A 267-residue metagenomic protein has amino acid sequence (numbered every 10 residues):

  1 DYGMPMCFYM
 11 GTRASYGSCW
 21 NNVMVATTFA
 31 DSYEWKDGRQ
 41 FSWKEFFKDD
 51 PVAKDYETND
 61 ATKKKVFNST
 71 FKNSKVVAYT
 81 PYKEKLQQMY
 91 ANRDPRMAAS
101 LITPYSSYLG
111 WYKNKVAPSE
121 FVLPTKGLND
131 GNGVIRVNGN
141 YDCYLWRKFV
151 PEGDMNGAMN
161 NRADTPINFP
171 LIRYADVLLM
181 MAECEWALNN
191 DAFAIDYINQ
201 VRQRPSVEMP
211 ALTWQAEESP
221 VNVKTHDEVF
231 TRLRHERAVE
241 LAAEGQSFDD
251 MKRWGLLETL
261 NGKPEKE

Functional and structural regions predicted by a protein language model:
D1-F41, E45, D50-E267: Acidic/polar-rich alpha-helix caps and helix-coil junctions
